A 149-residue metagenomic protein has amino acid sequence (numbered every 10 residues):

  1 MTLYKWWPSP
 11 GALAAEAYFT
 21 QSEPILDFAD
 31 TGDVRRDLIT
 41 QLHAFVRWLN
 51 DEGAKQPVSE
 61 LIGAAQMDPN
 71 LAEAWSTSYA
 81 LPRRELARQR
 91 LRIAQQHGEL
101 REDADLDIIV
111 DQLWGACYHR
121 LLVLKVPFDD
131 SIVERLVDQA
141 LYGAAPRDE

Functional and structural regions predicted by a protein language model:
M1-A12, E16: Helix-turn-helix
W6-P8, W75, Y79, W114 (+1 more regions): Tryptophan-centric aromatic hotspots in well-structured domains and transmembrane helices
Y18-E23: Short, basic, alpha-helical segments at the C-terminal edge of helix-turn-helix-like DNA-binding modules
I25-V58: Hydrophobic alpha-helical connector segments
G32, E52, Q56, P69-Q96: Amphipathic alpha-helical packing segments from all-alpha helical-bundle domains
R36, T40, L81-Q96, Q112 (+1 more regions): C-terminal peripheral helix-coil segments that are non-catalytic and often amphipathic
H43-N50, V58-M67, V137-G143: Helix-loop "lid/cap" segments that line or gate small-molecule binding pockets
